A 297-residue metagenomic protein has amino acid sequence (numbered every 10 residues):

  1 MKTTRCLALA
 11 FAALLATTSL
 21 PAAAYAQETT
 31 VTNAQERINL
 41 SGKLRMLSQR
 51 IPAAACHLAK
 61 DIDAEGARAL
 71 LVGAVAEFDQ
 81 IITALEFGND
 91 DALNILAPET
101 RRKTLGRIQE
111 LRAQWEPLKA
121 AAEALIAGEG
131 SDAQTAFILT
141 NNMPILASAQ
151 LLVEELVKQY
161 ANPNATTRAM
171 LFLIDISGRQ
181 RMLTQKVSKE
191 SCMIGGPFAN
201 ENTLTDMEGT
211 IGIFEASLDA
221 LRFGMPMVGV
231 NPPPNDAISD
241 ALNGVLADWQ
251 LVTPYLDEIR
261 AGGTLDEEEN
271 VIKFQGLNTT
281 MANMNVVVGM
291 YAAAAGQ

Functional and structural regions predicted by a protein language model:
M1-F11: Bacterial N-terminal signal peptides that target proteins for export
L15-A24: C-terminal segment of classical bacterial N-terminal signal peptides
Y25-Q297: Hydrophobic alpha-helical segments
